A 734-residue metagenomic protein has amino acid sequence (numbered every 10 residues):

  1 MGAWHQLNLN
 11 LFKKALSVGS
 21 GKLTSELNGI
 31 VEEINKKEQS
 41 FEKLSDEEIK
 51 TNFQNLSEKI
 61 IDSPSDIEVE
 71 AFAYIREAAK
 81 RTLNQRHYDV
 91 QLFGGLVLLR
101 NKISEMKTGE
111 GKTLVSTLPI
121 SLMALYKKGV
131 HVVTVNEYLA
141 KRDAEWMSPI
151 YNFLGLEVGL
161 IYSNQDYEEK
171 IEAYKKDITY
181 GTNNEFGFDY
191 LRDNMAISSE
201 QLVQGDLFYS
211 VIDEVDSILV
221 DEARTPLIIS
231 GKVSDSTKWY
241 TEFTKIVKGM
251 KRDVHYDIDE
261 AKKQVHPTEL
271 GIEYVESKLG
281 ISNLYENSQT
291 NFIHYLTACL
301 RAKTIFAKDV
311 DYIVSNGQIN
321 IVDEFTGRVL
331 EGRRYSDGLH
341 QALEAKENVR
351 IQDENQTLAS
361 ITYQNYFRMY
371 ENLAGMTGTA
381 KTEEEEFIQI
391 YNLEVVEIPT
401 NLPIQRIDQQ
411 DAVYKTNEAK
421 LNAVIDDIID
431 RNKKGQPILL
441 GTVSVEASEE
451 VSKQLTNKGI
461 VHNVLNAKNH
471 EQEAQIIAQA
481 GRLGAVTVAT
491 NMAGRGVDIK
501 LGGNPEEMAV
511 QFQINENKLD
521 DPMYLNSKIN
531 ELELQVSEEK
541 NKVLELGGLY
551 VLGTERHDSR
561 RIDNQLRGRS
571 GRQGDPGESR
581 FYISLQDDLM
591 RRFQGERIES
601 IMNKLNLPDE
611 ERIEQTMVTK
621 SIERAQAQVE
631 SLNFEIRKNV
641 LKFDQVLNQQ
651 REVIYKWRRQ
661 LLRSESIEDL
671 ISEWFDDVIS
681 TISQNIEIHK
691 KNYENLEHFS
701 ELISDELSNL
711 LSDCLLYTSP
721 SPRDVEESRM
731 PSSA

Functional and structural regions predicted by a protein language model:
G2-S584, L589-I601: Conserved P-loop NTPase motor core
A71-Y74, I305-F306, V310-N320, S448-E450 (+4 more regions): Core structural elements
D558-N564, D575-L670: C-terminal or mid-to-C-terminal helical accessory/interaction module adjacent to the motor/catalytic core
R572, P576-S579, F699-D713: Peptidyl-prolyl cis-trans isomerase
I682-K690: Short amphipathic alpha-helical interface patches used for protein-protein assembly/oligomerization
Y717-D724: Conserved small/polar residues in nucleotide/adenosyl-binding loops
D724, S728-A734: Positively charged, low-complexity/disordered segments
